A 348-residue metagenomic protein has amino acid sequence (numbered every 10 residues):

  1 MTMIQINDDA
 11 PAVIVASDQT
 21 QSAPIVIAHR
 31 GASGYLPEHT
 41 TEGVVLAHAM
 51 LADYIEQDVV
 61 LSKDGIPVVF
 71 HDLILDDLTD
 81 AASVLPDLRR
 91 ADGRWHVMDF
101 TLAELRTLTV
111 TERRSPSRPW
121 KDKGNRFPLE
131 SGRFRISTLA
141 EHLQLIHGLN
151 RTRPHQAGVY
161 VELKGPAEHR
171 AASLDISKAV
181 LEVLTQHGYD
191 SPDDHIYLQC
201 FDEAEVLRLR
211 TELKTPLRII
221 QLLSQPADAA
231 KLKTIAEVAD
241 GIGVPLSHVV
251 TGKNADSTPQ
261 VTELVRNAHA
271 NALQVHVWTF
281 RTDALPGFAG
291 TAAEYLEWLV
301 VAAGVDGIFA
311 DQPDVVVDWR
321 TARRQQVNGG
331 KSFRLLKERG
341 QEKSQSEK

Functional and structural regions predicted by a protein language model:
M1-K348: Phosphate-group recognition and catalysis centered on beta-loop-alpha active-site segments
